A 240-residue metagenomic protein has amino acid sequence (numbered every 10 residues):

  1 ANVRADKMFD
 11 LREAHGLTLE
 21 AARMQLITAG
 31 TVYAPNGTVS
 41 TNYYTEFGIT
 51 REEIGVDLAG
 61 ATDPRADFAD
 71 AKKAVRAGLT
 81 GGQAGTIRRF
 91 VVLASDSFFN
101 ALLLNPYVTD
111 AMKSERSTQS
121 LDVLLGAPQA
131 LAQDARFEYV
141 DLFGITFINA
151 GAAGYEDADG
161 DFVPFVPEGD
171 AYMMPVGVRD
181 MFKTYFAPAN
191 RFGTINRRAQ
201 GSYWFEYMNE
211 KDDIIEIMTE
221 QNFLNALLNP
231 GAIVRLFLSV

Functional and structural regions predicted by a protein language model:
A1-E52, D63, D67-N100, D213-E220: Long, contiguous amphipathic alpha-helices that act as assembly "spine/axial" helices in icosahedral shell and virion
E53-L58: Charged, low-complexity intrinsically disordered segments
A59, D110-V240: Sequence/fold signature of self-assembling virion shell proteins
G78-G81, N105, T118: Surface-exposed polar/charged interaction patches
A101-A111: Short active-site loop/helix that positions an aromatic residue
